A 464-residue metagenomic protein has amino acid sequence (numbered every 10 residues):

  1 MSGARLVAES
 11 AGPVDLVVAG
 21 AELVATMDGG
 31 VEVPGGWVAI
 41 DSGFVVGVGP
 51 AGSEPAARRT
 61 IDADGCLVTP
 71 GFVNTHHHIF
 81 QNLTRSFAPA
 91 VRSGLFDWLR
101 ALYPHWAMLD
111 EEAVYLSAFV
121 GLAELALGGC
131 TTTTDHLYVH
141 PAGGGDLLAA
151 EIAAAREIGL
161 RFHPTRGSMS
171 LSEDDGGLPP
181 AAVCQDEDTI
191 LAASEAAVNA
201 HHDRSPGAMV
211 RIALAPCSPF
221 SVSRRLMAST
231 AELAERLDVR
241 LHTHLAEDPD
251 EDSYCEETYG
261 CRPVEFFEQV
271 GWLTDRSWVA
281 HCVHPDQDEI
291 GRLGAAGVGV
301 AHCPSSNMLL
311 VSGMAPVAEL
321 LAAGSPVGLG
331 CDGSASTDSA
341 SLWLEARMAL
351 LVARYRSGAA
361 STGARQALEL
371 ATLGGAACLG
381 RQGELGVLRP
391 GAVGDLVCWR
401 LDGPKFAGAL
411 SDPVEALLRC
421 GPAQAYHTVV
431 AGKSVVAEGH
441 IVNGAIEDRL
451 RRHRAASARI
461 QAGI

Functional and structural regions predicted by a protein language model:
M1-G36, D41-S42, V46, A51 (+1 more regions): Active-site microenvironment of metallo-dependent hydrolases
G12-A19, E54-D97, F119, A123-L127 (+1 more regions): Replace "His-x-His-based motif
A21, V38, G43, G65 (+15 more regions): Divalent metal-coordination and catalytic microenvironments
L83-V114, G143, L171-E187, A208 (+3 more regions): Active-site gating loops and adjacent loop-to-helix segments of metal-dependent hydrolytic enzymes
R85-H136, P141-R161, A192-G207, R454-A458 (+1 more regions): Alpha-helical scaffold segments that flank or form the walls of functional sites
P141-C282: Metal-coordinating catalytic core of metallo-dependent amide/deamination hydrolases
A231-R240, W272-D275, R292-A301, A322-V327 (+1 more regions): Glycine-enriched alpha-helix->loop->beta-strand junction motifs that scaffold or abut catalytic
Q269-R276, A318-G403, R419-P422: His/Asp/Glu-enriched, well-ordered alpha-helical/loop segment that forms or immediately abuts the divalent-metal
